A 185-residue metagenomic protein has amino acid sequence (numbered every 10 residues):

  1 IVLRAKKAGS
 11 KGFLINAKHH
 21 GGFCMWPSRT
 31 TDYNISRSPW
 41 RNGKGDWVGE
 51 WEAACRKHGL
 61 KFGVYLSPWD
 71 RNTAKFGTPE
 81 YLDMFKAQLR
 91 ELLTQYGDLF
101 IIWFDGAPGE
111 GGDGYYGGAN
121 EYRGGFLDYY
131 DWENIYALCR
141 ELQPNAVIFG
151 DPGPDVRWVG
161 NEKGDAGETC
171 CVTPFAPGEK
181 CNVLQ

Functional and structural regions predicted by a protein language model:
I1-Q185: Mature catalytic domains of secreted/periplasmic carbohydrate-active enzymes
